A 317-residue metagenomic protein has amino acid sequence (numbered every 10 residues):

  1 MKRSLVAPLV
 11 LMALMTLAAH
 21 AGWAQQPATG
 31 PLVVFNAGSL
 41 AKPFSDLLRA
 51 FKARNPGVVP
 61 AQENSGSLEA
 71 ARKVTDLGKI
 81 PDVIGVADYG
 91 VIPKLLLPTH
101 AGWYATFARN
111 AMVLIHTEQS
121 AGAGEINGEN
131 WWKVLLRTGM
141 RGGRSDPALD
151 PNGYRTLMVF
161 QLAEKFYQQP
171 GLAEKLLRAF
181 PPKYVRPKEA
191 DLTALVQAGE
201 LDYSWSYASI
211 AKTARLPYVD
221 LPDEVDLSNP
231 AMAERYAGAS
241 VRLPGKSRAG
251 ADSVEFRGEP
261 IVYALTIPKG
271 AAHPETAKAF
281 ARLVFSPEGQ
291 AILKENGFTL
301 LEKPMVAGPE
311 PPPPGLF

Functional and structural regions predicted by a protein language model:
M1-S4: Positively charged n-region of N-terminal signal peptides that target proteins for export
P8-A18: Bacterial N-terminal signal peptides
W23-N55, V59-L77, D88, L96-L97 (+1 more regions): Exported/periplasmic ABC-transporter solute-binding proteins
L77-D88, I92-T106: Short beta-strand-centered segments that line the small-molecule binding cleft or hinge of alpha/beta clamshell
R109-N110, P260: Short, solvent-exposed loop/turn segments at the edges of secondary structure
